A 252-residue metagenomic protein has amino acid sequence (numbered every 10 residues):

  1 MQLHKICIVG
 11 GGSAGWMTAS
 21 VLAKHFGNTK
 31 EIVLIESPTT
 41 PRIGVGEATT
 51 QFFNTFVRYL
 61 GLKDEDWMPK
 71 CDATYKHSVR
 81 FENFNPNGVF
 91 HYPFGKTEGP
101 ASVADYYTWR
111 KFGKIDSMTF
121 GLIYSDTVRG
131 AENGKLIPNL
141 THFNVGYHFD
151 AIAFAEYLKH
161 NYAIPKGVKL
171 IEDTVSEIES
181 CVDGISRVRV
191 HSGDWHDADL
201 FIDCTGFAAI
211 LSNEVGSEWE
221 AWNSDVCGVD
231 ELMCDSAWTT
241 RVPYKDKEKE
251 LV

Functional and structural regions predicted by a protein language model:
Q2-G12: Beta1/beta-strand and adjacent pyrophosphate-binding region of the FAD-binding site in flavoprotein oxidoreductases
C7, E31-V33, K169: A structural signal for isolated positions on well-ordered beta-strands in alpha/beta enzyme cores
G15: N-terminal Rossmann-fold NAD(P) dinucleotide-binding loop
T18, L22, Y124-D126: Hydrophobic residues within alpha-helices that form the first helical element adjacent to the glycine-rich loop
A23-V45: Glycine-rich FAD pyrophosphate-binding loop
G44-V128: Dinucleotide-binding Rossmann-like beta1-alpha1 core, especially the glycine-rich loop that anchors the ADP
F90-E177: Conserved N-terminal helical subregion
H142-V252: Predominantly flavin-linked oxidoreductase catalytic cores and closely associated redox partners
